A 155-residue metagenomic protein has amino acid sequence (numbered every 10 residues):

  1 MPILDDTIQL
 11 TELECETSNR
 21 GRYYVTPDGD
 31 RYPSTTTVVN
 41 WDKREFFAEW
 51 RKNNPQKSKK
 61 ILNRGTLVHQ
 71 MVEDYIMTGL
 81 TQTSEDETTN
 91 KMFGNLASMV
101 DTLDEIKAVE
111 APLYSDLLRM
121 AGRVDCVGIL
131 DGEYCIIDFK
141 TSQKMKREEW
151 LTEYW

Functional and structural regions predicted by a protein language model:
M1-A121: Metal-dependent nuclease catalytic cores that hydrolyze phosphodiester bonds in DNA/RNA, characterized by
A108-W155: Mg2+/Mn2+-dependent nuclease catalytic core
